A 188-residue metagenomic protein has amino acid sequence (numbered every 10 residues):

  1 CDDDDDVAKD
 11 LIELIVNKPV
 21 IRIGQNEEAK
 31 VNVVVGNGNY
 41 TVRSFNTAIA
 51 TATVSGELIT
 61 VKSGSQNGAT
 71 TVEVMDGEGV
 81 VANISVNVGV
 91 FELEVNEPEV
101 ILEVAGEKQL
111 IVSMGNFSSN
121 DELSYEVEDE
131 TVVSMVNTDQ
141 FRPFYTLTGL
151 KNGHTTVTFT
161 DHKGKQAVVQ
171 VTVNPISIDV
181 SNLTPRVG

Functional and structural regions predicted by a protein language model:
D2-G188: Extracytoplasmic soluble-region selector
